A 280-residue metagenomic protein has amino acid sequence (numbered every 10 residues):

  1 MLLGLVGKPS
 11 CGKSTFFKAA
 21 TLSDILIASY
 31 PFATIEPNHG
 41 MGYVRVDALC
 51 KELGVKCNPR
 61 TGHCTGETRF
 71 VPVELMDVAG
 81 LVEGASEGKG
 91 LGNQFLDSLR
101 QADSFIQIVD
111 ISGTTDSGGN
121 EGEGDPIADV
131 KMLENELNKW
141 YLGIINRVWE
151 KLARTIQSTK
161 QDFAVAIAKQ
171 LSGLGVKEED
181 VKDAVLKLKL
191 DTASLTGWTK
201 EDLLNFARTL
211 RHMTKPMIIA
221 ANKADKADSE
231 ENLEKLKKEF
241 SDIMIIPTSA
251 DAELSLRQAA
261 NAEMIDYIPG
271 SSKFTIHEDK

Functional and structural regions predicted by a protein language model:
M1-G4, S10-A19, I27-Y30, V181-K182 (+4 more regions): Domain-wide signal for the mature, well-folded portions of proteins, strongly enriched in nucleus-encoded organellar
M1-S158, I167-K169, G173, H212 (+1 more regions): Conserved G1/Walker A P-loop phosphate-binding module
D24, D47, D77, D97 (+14 more regions): Acidic-enriched, low-complexity/disordered segments with a strong bias for Aspartate over Glutamate
W140-K151, D202-F206, A252, D266: Charged, low-complexity, helix-prone segments enriched in Lys/Glu/Asp/Gln
I144, T159, T196-W198, P216-I218 (+1 more regions): Canonical P-loop GTPase G-domain recognition
Q157-K235: Non-catalytic, charge-rich alpha-helical accessory subdomains
